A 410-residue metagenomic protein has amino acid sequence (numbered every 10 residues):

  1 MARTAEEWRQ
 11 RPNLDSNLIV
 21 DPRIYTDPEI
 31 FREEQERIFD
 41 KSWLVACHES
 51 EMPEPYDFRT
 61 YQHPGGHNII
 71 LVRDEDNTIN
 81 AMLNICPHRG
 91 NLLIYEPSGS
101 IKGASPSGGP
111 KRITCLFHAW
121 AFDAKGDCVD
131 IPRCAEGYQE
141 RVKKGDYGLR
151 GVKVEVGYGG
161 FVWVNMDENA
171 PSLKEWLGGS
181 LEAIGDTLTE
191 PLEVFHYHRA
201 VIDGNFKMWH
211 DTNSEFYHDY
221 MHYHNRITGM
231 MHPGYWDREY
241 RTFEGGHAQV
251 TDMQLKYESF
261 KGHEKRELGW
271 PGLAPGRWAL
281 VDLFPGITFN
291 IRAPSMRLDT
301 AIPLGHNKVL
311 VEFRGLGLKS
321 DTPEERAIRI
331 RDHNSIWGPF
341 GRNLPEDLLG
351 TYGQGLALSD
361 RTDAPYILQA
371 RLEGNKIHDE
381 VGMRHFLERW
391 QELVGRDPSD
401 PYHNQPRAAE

Functional and structural regions predicted by a protein language model:
M1-A2, Y25-P28, E34, L116-F122 (+2 more regions): Short low-complexity stretches enriched in small and charged residues
M1-R3, S16-N17, E410: Non-catalytic, topology-defining segments of multipass membrane proteins
E7-P22: Short, contiguous pre-domain boundary segments
V20, I24-I70: Non-catalytic accessory segments flanking enzyme active sites
F39-W43, N91, H218: Generic structural signal for secondary-structure transition and capping sites
K41-A46, E51-E54, R133-Y138, A279-P285: Short Pro/Gly-enriched beta-strand edge/turn motifs at strand-loop
E51-E168, K174-G178: Rieske [2Fe-2S] iron-sulfur-binding domain
T78, N84, K153-E410: C-terminal catalytic domain of Rieske-type non-heme iron oxygenases
